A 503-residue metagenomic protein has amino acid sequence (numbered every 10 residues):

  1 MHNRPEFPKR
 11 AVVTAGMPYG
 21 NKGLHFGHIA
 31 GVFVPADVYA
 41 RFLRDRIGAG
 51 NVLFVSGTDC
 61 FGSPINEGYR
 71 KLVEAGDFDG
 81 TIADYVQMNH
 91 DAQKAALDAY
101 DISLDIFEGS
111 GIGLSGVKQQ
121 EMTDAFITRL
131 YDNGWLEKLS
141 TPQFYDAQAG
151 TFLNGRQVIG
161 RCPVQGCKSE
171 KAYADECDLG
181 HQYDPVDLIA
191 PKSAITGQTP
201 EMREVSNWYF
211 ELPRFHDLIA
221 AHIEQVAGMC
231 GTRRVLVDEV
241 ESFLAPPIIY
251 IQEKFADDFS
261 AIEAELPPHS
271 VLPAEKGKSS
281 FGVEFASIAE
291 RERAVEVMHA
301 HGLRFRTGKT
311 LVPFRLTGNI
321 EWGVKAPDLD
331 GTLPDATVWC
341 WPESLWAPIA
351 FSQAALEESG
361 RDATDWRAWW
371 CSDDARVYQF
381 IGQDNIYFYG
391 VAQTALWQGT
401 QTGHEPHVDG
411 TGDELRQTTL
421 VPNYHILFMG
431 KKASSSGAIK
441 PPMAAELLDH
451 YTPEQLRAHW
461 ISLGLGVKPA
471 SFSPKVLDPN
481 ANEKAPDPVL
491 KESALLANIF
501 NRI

Functional and structural regions predicted by a protein language model:
H2-A49, L53-S56, E121, K192-I503: Structured secondary-structure scaffolds
G50-Y69, D105, Y389: Short, well-structured secondary-structure segments
G68-M88: A charged helix-plus-loop insertion that forms the helical arch/lid used to bind and gate nucleic-acid substrates
Y69, I106-Q120, G382: Conserved short loop/turn motifs at secondary-structure junctions
M88-D105: A glycine-rich helix N-cap at a beta->alpha junction
L130: P-loop/Walker A NTP-binding region and its immediately flanking N-terminal helices in P-loop NTPase folds
N133-R214: Cys/His-rich short segments
